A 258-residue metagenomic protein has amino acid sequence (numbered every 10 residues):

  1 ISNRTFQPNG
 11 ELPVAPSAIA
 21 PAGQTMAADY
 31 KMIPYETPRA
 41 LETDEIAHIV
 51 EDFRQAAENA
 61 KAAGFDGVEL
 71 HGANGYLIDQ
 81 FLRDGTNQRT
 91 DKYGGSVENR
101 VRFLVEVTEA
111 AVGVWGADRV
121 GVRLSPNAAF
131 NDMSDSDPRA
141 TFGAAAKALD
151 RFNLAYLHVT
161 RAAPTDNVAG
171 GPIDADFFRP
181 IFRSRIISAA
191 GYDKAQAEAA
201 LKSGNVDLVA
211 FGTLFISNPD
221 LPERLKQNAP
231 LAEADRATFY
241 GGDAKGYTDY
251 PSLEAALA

Functional and structural regions predicted by a protein language model:
I1-A258: Flavin-dependent oxidoreductase catalytic cores
